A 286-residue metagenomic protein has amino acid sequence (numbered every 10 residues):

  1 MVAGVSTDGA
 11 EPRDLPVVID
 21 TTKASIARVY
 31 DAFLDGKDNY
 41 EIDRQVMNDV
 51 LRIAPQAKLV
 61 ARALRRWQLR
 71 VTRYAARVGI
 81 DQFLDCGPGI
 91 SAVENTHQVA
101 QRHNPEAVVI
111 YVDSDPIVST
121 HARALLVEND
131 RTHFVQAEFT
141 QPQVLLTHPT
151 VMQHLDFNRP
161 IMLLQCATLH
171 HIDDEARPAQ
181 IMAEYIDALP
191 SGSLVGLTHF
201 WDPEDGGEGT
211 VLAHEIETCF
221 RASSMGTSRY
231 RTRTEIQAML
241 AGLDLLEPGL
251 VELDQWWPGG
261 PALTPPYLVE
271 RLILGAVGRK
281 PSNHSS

Functional and structural regions predicted by a protein language model:
M1-A137, Q141-L146, T150-L155, L272: Rossmann-like AdoMet
Y30, D244-W257: Conserved S-adenosyl-L-methionine
V127, P190, A241: Short conserved AdoMet
V135, I161-Q165, I181-D202: Conserved beta-strand signature within the Rossmann-like core of class I S-adenosyl-L-methionine
F139-T140, L145, P149-A179, Y185: A short SAM/SAH-binding and catalytic strip from SAM-dependent methyltransferases
T210-T234: Conserved Class I S-adenosyl-L-methionine
G226-L250: Short alpha-helix
G249, W256-S286: Core SAM-dependent methyltransferase catalytic element
